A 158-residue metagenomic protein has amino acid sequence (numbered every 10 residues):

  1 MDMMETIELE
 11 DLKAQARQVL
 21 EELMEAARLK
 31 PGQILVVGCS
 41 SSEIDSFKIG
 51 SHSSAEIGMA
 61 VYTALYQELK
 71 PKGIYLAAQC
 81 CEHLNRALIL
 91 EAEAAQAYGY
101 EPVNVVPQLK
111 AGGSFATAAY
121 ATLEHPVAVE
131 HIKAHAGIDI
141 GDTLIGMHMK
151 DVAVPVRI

Functional and structural regions predicted by a protein language model:
M1-L35, A55-E68: N-terminal glycine-/serine-/threonine-rich phosphate-binding loop
T6-I7, G32, Y66, G73 (+2 more regions): Non-catalytic beta/alpha edge segments that cap or flank active sites
L9-A14, S51-S53, D139-M147: Short linear motifs at secondary-structure transitions and domain/linker junctions
R17-Q18, P31-I34, S42-A55, A64-L109: Non-transmembrane, aqueous-exposed alpha-helical and coiled segments at domain scale
Q18-I34, A77, D142, G146-D151 (+1 more regions): Short secondary-structure boundary segments
E82, A87-I158: Anaerobic metallocofactor- and corrinoid-dependent redox/one-carbon enzyme cores, especially those from methanogenesis
